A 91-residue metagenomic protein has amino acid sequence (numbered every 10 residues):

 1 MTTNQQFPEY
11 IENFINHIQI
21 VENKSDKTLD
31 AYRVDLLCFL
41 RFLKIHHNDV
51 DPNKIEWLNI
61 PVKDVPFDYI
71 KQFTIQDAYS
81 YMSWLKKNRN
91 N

Functional and structural regions predicted by a protein language model:
N4, E9-K27, L36-N91: N-terminal core-binding DNA-recognition domain of tyrosine recombinases/integrases
